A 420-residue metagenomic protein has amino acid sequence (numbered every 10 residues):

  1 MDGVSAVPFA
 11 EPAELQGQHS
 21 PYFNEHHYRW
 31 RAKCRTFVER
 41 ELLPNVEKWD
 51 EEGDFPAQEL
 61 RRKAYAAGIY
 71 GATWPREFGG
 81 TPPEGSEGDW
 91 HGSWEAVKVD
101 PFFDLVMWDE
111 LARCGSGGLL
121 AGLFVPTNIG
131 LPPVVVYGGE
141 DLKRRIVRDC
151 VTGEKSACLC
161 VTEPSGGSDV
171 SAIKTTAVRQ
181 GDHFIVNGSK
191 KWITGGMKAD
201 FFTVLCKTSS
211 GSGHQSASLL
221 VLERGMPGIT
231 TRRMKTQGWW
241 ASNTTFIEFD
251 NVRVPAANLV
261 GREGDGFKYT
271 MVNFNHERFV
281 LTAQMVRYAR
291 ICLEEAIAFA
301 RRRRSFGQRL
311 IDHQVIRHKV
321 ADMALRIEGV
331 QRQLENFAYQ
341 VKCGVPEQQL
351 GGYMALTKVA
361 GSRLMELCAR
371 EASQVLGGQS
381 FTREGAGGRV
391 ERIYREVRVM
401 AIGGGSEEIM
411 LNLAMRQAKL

Functional and structural regions predicted by a protein language model:
M1-C114, F124, Y137-L142, D149 (+5 more regions): Alpha-helical interface subdomain recognition
T127-Y137: Helix-loop "lid/cap" segments that line or gate small-molecule binding pockets
G153-V161: A short, Trp-centered hydrophobic/proline-enriched beta-strand micro-motif
S165-K174: Active-site-adjacent elements of ketosynthase-type condensing enzymes
G166-G167, K191-G196, G238-W239, H276-V280 (+1 more regions): Glycine-rich phosphate/pyrophosphate-binding beta-alpha loops
A172, G225-P255: Flexible, small-/acidic-enriched active-site or ligand-binding loops
D182-H183, N187-R232: A short core secondary-structure module
N251-Y269: Long, acidic (Asp/Glu-rich), low-complexity accessory segments flanking structured domains
